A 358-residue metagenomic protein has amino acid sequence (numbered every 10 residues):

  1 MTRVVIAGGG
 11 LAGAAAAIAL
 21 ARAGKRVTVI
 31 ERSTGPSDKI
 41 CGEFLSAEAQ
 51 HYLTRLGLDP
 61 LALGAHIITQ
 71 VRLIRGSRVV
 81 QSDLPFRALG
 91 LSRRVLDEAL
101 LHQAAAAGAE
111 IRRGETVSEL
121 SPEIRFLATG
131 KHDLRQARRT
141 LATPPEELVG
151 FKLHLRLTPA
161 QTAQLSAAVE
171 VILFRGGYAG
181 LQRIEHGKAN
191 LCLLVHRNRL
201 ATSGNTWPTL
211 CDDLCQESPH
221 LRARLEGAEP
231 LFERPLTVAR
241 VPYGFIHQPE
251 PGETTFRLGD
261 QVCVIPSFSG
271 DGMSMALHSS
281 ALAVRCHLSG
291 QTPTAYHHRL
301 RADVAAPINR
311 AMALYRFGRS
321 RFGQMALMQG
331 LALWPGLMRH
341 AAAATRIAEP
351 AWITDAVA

Functional and structural regions predicted by a protein language model:
M1-A12: Beta1/beta-strand and adjacent pyrophosphate-binding region of the FAD-binding site in flavoprotein oxidoreductases
A7, A21-C41: Glycine-rich FAD pyrophosphate-binding loop
G10-L11, G35-P36, K131, S274: Residue-level detector of alpha-helix initiation sites
T34-T54: Conserved N-terminal glycine-rich FAD pyrophosphate-binding loop of Rossmann-like flavoproteins
E48-A99: A conserved beta-strand/loop capping segment in the N-terminal third of enzymes that catalyze redox or closely related
Q103-R224: Predominantly flavin-linked oxidoreductase catalytic cores and closely associated redox partners
A201-C286: FAD/FMN-dependent oxidoreductases across multiple families
R285-A358: C-terminal helical "tail/cap" subdomain of flavin- and related membrane-associated enzymes
